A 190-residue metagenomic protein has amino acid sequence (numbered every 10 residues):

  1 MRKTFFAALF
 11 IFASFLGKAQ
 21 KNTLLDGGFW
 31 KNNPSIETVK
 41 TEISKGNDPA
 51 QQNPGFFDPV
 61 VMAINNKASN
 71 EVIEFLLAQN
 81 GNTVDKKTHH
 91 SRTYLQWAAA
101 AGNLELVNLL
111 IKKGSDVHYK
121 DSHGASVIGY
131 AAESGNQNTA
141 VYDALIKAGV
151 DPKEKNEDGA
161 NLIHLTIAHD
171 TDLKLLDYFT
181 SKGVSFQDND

Functional and structural regions predicted by a protein language model:
M1-L25: Bacterial Sec-dependent N-terminal signal peptides
G17-G46: Sec-dependent signal peptide cleavage junction
K21-K31, A50-I64, D85-W97, K120-A132 (+2 more regions): Ankyrin-repeat boundary/"N-cap" motif
P34, K67-A68, G102, G135-Q137 (+1 more regions): Ankyrin-repeat intra-repeat helix-capping/turn positions
K40-D48, E74-T83, N108-D116, D143-P152 (+1 more regions): Ankyrin repeat domain, specifically the short helix-to-loop turn at the C-terminus of the second helix of each repeat
E42, G46, Q52-K67, E71 (+1 more regions): N-terminal Sec/ER secretory leader and immediately downstream segment of secreted/extracellular precursors
G135-D190: Solenoidal tandem-repeat scaffolds enriched in leucines and small polar residues
